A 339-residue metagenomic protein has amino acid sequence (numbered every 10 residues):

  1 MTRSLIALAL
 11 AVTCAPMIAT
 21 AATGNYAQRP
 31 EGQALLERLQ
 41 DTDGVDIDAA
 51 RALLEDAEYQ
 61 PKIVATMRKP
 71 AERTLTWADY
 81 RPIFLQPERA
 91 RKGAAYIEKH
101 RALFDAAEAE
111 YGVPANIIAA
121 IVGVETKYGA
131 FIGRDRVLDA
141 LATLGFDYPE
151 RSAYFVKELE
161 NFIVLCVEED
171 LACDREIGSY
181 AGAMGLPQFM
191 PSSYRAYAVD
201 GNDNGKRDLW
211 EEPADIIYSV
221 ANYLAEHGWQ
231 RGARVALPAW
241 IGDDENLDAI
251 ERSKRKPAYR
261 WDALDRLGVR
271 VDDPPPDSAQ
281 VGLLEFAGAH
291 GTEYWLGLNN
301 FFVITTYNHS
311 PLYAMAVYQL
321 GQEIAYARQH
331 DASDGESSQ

Functional and structural regions predicted by a protein language model:
M1-R151, V156, N161-I177, S192-Q339: Cell-wall glycan-active module
S179-L186, P191-S193: Amphipathic alpha-helical interface segments
